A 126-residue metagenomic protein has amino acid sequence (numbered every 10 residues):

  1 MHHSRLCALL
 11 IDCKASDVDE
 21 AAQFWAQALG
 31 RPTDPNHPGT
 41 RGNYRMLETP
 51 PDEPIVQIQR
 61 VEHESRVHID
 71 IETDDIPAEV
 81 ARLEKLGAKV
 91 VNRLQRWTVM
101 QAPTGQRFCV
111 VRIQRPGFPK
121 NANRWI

Functional and structural regions predicted by a protein language model:
M1-A22, V67-I71, Q114-I126: N-terminal beta-strand motif that seeds the catalytic metal site of vicinal oxygen chelate
M1-H3, W25, P38-G39, E48-P50 (+4 more regions): A generic structural signal for short, solvent-exposed coil/turn residues that cap or connect secondary-structure
A15, P51, E64, I69-R107: Vicinal oxygen chelate
D17-P32, E79-K85: Amphipathic alpha-helical segments
L29-V67, R107-Q114: Conserved short beta-strand elements that form part of the metal-binding/catalytic scaffold of enzyme active sites
H37-P38, Q95-R96, G117: Proline- and acidic/polar-enriched loop/turn elements at helix boundaries
